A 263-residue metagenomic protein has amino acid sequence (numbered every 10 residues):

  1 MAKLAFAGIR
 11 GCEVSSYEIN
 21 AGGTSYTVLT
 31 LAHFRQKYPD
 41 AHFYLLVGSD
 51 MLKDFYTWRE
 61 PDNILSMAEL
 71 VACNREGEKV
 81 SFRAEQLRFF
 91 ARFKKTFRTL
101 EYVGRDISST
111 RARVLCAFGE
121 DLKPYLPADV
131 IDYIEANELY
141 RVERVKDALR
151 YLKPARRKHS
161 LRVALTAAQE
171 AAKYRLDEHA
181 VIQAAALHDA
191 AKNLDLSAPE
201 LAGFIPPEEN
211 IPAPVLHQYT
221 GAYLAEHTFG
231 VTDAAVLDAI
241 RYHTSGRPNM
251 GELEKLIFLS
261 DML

Functional and structural regions predicted by a protein language model:
M1-L4, Y26-H33, E60-N63, T166 (+5 more regions): Non-catalytic alpha-helical scaffold/packing segments enriched in small hydrophobic residues
M1-R144: Nucleotidyltransferase catalytic core that binds NTPs
A148-Y151, H159, A168-L263: Divalent metal-dependent catalytic cores for phosphoryl transfer on phosphate-bearing substrates
